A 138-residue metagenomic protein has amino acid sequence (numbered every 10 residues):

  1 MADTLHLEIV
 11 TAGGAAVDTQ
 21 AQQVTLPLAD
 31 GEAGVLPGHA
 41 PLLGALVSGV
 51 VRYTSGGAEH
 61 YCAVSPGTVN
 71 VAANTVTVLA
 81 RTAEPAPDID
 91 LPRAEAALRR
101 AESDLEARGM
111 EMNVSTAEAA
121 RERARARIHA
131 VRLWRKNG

Functional and structural regions predicted by a protein language model:
M1-H6, K136: N-terminal export/targeting signal detector
H6-E95, R100: Compact, glycine-rich, soluble single-domain proteins
N70, P85-G138: Acidic/glycine-rich phosphate/pyrophosphate-binding loops and surrounding catalytic core that coordinate Mg2+
